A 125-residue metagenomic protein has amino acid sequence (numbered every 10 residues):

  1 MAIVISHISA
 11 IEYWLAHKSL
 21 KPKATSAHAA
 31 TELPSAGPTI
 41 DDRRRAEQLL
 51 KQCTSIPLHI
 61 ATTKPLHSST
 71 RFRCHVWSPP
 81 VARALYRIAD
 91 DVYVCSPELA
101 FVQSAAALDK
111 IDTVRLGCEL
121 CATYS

Functional and structural regions predicted by a protein language model:
M1-S125: Short gly/ser-rich loop at a beta-strand->alpha-helix junction or flexible surface loop bordering the NTP-binding
